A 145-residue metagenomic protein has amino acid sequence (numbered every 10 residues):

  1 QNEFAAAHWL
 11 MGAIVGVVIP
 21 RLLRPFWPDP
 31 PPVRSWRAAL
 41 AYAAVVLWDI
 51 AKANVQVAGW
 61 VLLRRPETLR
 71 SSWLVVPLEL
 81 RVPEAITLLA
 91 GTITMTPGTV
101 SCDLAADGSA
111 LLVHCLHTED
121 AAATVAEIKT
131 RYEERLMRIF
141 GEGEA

Functional and structural regions predicted by a protein language model:
Q1, R21, D29, N54 (+5 more regions): Functionally constrained cores in energy, signaling, and assembly domains
Q1-V55: Membrane-targeting alpha-helical segments
W27, L63-R64, G141: Short helix-capping/hinge motifs at transmembrane helix termini and TM-loop junctions
R34, A41-V82: Flexible, solvent-exposed loop/hinge segments and secondary-structure transition points
L69-A145: Terminal membrane-proximal soluble interaction domains of membrane-associated proteins
